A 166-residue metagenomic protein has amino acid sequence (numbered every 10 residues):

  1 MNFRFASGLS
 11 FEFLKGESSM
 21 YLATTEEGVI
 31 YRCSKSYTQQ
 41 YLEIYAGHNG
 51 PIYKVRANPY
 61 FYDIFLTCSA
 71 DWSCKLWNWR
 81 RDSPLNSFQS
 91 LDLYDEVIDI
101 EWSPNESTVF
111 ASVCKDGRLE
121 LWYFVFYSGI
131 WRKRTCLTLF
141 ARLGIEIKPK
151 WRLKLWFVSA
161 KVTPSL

Functional and structural regions predicted by a protein language model:
M1-G8, G16-Y21, T25-G50, N58-F61 (+3 more regions): Per-blade loop-tip surfaces of WD-repeat and WD-like beta-propellers in eukaryotic adaptors/scaffolds
S10-S18, Y37, V55-D63, I100-S107 (+3 more regions): Loop/turn segments within WD40 beta-propeller blades
N86, I98, P104-V158: Structured C-terminal portions of repeat-based eukaryotic scaffold domains
